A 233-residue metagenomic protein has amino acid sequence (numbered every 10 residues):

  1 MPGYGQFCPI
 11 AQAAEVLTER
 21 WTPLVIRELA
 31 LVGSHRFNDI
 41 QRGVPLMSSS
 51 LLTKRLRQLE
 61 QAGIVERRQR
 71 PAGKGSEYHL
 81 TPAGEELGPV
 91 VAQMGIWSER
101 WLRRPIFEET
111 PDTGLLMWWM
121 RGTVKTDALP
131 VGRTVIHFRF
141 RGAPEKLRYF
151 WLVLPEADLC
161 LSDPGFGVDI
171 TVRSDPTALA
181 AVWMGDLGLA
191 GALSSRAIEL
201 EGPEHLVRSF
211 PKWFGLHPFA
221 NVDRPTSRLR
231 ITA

Functional and structural regions predicted by a protein language model:
C8-M47: N-terminal helix-turn-helix DNA-binding core of bacterial DNA-binding proteins
T18, P71-Q93: Basic, amphipathic "hinge/linker" alpha-helix immediately C-terminal to the N-terminal HTH DNA-binding motif
S50: Key DNA-contact positions within bacterial/archaeal DNA-binding proteins
L56-R57: Short, hydrophobic-biased segments on the C-terminal half of alpha helices that form "recognition helices"
G63: Glycine-centered, phosphate/nucleic-acid-interacting loop/turn motifs that mediate DNA/RNA or nucleotide
P89-R139, E204: Amphipathic alpha-helical dimerization/coiled-coil segments that flank or bridge DNA-binding/regulatory modules
E99, G165-A233: C-terminal interaction segments
